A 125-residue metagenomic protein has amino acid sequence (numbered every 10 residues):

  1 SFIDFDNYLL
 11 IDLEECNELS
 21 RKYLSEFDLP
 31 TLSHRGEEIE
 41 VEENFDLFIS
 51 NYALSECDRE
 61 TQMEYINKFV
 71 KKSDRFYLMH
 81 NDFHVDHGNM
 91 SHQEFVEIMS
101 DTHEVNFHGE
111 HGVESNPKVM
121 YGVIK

Functional and structural regions predicted by a protein language model:
S1-F5: Conserved SAM-binding loop of SAM-dependent methyltransferases across substrates and taxa, primarily the Class I
N7-L13: Conserved SAM-binding motif I beta-strand of class I
E14-E43: S-adenosyl-L-methionine
I49: A conserved beta-strand element that flanks and buttresses the S-adenosyl-L-methionine
E56-F69: A short, conserved alpha-helix within the catalytic core of class I
V70-V85: Conserved beta-strand signature within the Rossmann-like core of class I S-adenosyl-L-methionine
G88-T102: Short alpha-helix
N106-K125: Core SAM-dependent methyltransferase catalytic element
